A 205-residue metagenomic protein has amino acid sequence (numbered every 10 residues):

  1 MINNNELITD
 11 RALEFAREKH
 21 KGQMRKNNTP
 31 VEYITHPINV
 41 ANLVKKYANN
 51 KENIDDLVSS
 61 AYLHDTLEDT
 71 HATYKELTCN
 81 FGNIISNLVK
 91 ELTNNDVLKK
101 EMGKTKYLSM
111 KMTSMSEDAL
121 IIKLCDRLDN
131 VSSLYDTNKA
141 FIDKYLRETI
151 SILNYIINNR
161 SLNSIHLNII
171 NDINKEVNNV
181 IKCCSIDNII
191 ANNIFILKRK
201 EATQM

Functional and structural regions predicted by a protein language model:
M1-M205: Active-site helical microenvironments for divalent-metal-assisted chemistry
